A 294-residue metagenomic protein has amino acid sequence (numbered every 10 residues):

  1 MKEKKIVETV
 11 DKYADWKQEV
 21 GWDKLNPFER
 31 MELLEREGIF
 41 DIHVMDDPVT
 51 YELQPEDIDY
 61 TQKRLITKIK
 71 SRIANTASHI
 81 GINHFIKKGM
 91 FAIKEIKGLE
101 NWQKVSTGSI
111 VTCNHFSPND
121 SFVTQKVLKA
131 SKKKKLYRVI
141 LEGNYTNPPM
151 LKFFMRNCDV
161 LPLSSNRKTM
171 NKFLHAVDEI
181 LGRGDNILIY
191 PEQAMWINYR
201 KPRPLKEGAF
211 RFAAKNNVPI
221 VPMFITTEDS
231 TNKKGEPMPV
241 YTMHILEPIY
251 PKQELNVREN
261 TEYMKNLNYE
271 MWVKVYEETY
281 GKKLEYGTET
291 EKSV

Functional and structural regions predicted by a protein language model:
M1-H43, L174-V294: Non-catalytic C-terminal accessory region of glycerolipid acyltransferases and related lyso-lipid remodeling enzymes
K2-I110, H115-Q125, N157: Membrane-anchoring hydrophobic helices of lipid-metabolizing enzymes
I73, A77-S78, K168-K172, M264: Soluble or luminal CAZymes and related metallo-dependent hydrolases
I82-N83, Q125, K152, V177 (+1 more regions): Short amphipathic alpha-helical segments and helix-helix/interface helices
A92, N166-N171, P202-R203: A conditional alpha-helix N-cap/helix-loop micro-motif detector
I96-L99, P148, N171-L174: Structural motif corresponding to alpha-helix initiation and N-cap regions
K104, F154-M155, I180, F212: Structural alpha-helical scaffold elements that stabilize or flank donor/cofactor-binding regions in carbohydrate
V105-N166: Catalytic core of membrane glycerolipid acyltransferases/transacylases, capturing the structured, soluble-facing
